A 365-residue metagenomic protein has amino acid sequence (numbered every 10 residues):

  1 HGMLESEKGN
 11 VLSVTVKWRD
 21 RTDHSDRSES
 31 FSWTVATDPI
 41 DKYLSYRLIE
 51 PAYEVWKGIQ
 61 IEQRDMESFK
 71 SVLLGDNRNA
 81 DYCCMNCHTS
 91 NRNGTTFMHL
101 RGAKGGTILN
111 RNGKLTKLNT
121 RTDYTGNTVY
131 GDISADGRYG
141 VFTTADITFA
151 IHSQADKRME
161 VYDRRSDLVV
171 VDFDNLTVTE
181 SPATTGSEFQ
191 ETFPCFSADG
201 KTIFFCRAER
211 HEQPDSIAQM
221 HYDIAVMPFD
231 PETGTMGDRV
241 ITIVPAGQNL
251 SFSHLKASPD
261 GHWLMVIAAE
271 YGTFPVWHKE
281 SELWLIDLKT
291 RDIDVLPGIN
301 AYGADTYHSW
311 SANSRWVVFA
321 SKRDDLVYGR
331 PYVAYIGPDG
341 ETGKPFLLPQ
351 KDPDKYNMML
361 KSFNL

Functional and structural regions predicted by a protein language model:
H1-L365: Sequence signature of WD/YWTD-type beta-propeller architectures
